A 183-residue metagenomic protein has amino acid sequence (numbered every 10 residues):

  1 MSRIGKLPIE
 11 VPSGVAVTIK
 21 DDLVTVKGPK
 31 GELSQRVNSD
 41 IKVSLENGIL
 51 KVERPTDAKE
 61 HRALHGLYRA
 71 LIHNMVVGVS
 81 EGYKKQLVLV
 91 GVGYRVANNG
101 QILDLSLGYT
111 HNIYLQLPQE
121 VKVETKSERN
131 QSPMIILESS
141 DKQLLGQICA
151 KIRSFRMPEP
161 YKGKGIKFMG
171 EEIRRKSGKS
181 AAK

Functional and structural regions predicted by a protein language model:
S2-V77, E81-A150, S154-K183: N-terminal intrinsically disordered, cationic/polar leader segments that include organellar targeting peptides
